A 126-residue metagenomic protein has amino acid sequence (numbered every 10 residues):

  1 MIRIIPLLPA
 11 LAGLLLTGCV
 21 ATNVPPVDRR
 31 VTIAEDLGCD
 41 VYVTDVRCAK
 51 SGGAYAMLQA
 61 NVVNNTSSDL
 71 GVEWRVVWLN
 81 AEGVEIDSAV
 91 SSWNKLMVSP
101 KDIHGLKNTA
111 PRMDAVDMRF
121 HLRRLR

Functional and structural regions predicted by a protein language model:
M1-L8: Bacterial N-terminal signal peptides that target proteins for export
L15-G18: C-terminal motif of bacterial Sec signal peptides marking the signal peptidase cleavage site
V20-G53: Transition segment at domain starts
D40, D69-G71, E82-S92: Short beta-strand and strand-turn-strand segments in soluble, beta-rich domains
A54-L58: Structural beta-strand segments of beta-rich domains
V62-T66: Asparagine-centered strand-capping/turn motif at beta-strand->loop junctions
S88-D114: Intrinsically disordered, low-complexity Pro/Gly/Ser/Thr-rich segments with frequent PxxP/GP/PP motifs and embedded
R112-R126: Short, surface-exposed ligand- or partner-binding patches at beta-edge/loop junctions that are enriched in aromatics
